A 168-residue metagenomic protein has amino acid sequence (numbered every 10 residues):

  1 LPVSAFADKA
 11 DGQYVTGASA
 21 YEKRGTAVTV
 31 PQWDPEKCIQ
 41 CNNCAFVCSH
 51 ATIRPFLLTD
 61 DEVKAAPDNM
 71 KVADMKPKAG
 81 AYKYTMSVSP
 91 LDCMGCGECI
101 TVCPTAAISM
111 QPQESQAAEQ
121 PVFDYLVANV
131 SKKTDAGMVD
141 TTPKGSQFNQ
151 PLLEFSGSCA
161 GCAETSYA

Functional and structural regions predicted by a protein language model:
L1-C93, I100-A168: Ferredoxin-type iron-sulfur electron-transfer modules and their immediate structural context
